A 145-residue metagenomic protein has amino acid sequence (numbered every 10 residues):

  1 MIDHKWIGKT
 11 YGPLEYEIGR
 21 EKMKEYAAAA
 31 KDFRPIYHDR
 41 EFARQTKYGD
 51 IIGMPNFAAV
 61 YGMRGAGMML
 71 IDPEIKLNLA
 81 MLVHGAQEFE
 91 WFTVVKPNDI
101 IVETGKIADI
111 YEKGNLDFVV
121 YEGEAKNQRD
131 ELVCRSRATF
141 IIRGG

Functional and structural regions predicted by a protein language model:
M1-H84: Hot-dog-fold acyl-thioester-processing enzymes
M1-I2, T93-G145: HotDog/MaoC-like acyl-thioester-processing domains
P13, K76, W91-F92, I110: A general structural-boundary detector
E15, E88, R135-T139: Well-ordered beta-strand positions in beta-sheet-rich domains
I71, E90-T93: Short glycine/proline-centered loop/turn elements that form peptide/ligand docking sites
L82-F89, K106-A108: Short acidic (Asp/Glu) patches
